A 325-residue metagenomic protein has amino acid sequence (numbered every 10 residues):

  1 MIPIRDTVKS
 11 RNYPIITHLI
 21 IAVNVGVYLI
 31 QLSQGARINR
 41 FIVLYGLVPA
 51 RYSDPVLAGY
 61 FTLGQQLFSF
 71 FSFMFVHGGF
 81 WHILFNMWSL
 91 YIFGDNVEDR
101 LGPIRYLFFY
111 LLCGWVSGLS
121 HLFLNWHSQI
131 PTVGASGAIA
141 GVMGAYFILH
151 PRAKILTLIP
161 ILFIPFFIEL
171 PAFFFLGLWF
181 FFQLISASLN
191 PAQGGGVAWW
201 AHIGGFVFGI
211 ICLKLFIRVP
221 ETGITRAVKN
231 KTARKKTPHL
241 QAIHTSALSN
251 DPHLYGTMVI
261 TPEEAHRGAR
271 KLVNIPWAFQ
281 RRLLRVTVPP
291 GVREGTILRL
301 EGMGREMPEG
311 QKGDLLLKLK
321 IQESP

Functional and structural regions predicted by a protein language model:
M1-D251, T257-R270, R281-L283: A detector for small-residue-rich transmembrane helices and their helix-helix packing motifs
T245, Y255-T261, G295, G304 (+1 more regions): Short boundary segments that mark the start of a structured unit
I275, F279-P325: Intrinsically disordered, low-complexity linker/assembly segments
